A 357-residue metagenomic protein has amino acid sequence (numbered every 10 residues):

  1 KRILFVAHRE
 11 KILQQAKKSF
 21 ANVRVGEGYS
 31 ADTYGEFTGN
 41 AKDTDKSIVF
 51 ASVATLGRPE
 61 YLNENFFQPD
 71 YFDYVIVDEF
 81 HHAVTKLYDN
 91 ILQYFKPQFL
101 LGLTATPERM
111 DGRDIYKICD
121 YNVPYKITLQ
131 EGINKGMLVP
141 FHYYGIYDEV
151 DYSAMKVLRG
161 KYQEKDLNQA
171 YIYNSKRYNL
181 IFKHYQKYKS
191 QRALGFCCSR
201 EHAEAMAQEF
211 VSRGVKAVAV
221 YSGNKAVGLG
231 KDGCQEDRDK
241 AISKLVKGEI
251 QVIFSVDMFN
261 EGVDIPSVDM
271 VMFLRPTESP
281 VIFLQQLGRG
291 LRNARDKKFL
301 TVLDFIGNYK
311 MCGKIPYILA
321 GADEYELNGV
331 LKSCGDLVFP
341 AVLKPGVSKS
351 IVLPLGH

Functional and structural regions predicted by a protein language model:
I3-L13, L167-R213: Conserved strand-helix element at the start of the C-terminal RecA-like helicase core
E10-N40: Conserved helix-turn-beta segment of the N-terminal RecA-like "Helicase ATP-binding" lobe in SF1/SF2 helicases
Q14, T33-Y34, G39-T44, Y61-N63 (+2 more regions): Conserved helicase ATPase core of P-loop NTP-dependent helicases/translocases
T38-Y71, T85-N90, M258: Conserved helix/coil segment N-terminal to the catalytic DExD/H
Y74, H81-Y143: Post-DEXD/H (motif II) to motif III coupling segment of the RecA-like Helicase ATP-binding lobe
V123-L194: Conserved interdomain linker/interface between the two RecA-like ATPase lobes of SF2 helicase motors
R177, F182-K183, K187, R192 (+1 more regions): Long, largely alpha-helical accessory region at the distal end of helicase-like NTP-driven motors
P280-Q285, R289-L319: Conserved segment of the helicase C-terminal RecA-like domain
